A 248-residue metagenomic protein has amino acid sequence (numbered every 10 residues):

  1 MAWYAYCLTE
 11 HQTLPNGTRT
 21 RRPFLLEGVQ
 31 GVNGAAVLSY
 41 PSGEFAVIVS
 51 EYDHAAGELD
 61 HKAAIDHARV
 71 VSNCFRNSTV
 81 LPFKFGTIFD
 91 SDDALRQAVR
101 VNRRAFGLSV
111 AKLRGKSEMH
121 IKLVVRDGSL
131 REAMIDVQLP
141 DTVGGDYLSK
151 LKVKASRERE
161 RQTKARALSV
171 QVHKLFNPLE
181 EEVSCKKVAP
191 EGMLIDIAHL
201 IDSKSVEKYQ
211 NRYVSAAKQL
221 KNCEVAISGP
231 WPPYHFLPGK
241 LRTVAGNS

Functional and structural regions predicted by a protein language model:
M1-S248: An interfacial alpha-helical scaffold signature
